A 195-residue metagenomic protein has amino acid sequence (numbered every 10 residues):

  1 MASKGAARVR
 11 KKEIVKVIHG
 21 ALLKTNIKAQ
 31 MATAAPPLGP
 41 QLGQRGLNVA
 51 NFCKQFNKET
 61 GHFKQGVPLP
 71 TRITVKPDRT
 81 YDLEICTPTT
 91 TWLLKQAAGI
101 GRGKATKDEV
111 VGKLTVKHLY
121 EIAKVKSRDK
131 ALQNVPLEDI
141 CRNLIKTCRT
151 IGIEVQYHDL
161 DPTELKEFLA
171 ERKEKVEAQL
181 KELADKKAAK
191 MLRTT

Functional and structural regions predicted by a protein language model:
M1-L47, E174-T195: Intrinsically disordered, Lys/Arg-rich N-terminal extensions and targeting peptides of nucleic-acid-associated proteins
R8-K12, L23, P37, K58 (+3 more regions): Sparse, context-dependent recognition of short Cys/His-centered cofactor- or disulfide-binding micro-motifs
E13-V17, I73-V75, V111, Q133-P136: Replace "in large, NTP-powered and nucleic-acid-processing enzymes" with "in large, NTP-powered factors and other
I14-I18, A29, T33, K64 (+3 more regions): Residue-level signal for the start and early helices of compact helical domains
L23-K24, T80-D82, E154: Structural motif
K28, C86, Q156-H158: Generic beta-strand/beta-sheet core signal
Q41-D129, C141-R142: Long, charge-patterned amphipathic alpha-helical coiled-coil/hairpin "stalk" segments used as oligomerization
E109-T195: Positively charged, low-complexity, intrinsically disordered RNA-binding extensions
